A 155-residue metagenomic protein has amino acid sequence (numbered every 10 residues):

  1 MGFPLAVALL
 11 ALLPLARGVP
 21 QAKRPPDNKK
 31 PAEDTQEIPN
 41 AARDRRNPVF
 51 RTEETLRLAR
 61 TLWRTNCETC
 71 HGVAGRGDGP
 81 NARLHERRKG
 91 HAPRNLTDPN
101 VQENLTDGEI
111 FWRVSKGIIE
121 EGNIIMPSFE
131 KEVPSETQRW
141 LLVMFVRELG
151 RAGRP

Functional and structural regions predicted by a protein language model:
P4-P14: Bacterial N-terminal signal peptides
P14-K23: Signal peptide processing junction and immediate N-terminal pro/mature segment of secreted/exported proteins
A22-R24, E86-V146: Extracytoplasmic electron-transfer domains, predominantly the class I c-type cytochrome c fold
P25-L62: Electrostatic cytochrome c docking/interface patches
E53-R76, P80-R88, I110, L142: Sequence/structural segment immediately N-terminal to covalent heme-attachment motifs in c-type and related
R64, E68, G72, S115-I119 (+1 more regions): Sec-exported extracytoplasmic/periplasmic mature domains
G153-P155: Short, solvent-exposed mixed-charge patches
